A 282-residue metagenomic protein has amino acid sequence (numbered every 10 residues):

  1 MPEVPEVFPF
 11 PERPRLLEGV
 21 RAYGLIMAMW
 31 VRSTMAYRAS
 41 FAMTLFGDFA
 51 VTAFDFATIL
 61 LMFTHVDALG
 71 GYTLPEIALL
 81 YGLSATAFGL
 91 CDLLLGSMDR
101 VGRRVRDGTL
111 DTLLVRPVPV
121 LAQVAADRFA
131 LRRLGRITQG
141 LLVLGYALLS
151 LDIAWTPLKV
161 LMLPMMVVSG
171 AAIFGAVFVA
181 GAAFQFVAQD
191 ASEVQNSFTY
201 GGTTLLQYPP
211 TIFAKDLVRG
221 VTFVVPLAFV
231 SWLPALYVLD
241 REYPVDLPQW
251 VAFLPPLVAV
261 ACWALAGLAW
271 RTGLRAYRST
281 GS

Functional and structural regions predicted by a protein language model:
P2-S282: Hydrophobic transmembrane alpha-helices and immediately adjacent juxtamembrane helices of multi-pass inner-membrane
